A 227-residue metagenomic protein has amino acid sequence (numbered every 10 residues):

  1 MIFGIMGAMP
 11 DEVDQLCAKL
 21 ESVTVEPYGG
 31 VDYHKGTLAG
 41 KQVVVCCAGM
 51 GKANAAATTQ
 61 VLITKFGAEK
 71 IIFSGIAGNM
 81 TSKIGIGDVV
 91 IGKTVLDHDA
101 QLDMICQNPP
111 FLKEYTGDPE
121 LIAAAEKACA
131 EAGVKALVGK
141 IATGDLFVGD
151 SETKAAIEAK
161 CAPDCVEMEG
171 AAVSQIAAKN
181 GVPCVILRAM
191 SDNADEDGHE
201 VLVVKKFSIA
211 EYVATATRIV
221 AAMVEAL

Functional and structural regions predicted by a protein language model:
M1-L20, Q42: Short, conserved "active-site rim" segments that organize catalytic pockets and cofactor/ligand binding
I2, E26-L227: Glycine-rich phosphate- or other oxyanion-binding loops that anchor nucleotides, phosphorylated ligands
